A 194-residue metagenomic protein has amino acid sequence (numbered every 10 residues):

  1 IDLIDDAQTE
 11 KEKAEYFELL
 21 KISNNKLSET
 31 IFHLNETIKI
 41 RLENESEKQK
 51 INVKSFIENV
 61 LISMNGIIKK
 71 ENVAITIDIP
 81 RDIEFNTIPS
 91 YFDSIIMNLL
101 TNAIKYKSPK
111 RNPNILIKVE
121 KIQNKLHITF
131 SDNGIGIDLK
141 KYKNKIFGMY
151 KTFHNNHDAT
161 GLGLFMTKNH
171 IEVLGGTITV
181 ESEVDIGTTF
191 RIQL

Functional and structural regions predicted by a protein language model:
I1-K11, I40: Conserved C-terminal segment of the DHp
I22-L27: Short alpha-helical segment of the dimerization/phosphotransfer core of two-component systems
R41-E47, E84-T87: Conserved micro-motifs of the catalytic ATP-binding
K69-N86: Conserved catalytic submotifs in the C-terminal HATPase_c
A103-K107: Short helix-loop "hinge" at the ATP-lid/N-box region of the Bergerat-fold HATPase_c
I137-Y150: Short conserved segment of the HATPase_c
I171-E172: Detector for a conserved hydrophobic position within an alpha-helical segment of the HATPase_c
G176-T177: Conserved glycine-rich
